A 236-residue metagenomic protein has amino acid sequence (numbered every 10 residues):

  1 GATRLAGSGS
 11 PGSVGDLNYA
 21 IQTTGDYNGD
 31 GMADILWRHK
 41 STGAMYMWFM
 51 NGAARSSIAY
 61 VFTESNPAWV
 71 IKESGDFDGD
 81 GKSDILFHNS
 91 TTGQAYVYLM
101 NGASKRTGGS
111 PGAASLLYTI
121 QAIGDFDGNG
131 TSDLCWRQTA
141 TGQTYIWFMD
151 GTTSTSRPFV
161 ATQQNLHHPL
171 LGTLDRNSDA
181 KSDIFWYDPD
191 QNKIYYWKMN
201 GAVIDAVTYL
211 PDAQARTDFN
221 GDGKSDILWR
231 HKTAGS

Functional and structural regions predicted by a protein language model:
G1-S236: Trp/Gly-enriched beta-strand/coil motifs that build multi-repeat beta-propeller-like domains and related W-rich binding
